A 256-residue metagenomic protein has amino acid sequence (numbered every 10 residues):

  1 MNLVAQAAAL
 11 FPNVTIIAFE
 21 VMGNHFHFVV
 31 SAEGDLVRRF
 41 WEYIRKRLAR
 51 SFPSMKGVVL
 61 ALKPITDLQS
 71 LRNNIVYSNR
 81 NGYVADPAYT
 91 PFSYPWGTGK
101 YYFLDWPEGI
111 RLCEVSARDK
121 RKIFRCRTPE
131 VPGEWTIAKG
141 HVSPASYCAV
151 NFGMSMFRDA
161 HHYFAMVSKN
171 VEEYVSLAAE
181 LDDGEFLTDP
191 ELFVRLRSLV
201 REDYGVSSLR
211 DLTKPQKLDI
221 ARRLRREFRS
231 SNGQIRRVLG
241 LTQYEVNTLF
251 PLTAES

Functional and structural regions predicted by a protein language model:
M1-A18, M22, E33-S256: Short Pro-Cys-Gly-centered "Cys-loop" motif that presents a nucleophilic cysteine in a tight turn
V29-S31: Short hydrophobic/aromatic beta-strand micro-patches that form the beta-sheet surface supporting nucleotide- or nucleic
